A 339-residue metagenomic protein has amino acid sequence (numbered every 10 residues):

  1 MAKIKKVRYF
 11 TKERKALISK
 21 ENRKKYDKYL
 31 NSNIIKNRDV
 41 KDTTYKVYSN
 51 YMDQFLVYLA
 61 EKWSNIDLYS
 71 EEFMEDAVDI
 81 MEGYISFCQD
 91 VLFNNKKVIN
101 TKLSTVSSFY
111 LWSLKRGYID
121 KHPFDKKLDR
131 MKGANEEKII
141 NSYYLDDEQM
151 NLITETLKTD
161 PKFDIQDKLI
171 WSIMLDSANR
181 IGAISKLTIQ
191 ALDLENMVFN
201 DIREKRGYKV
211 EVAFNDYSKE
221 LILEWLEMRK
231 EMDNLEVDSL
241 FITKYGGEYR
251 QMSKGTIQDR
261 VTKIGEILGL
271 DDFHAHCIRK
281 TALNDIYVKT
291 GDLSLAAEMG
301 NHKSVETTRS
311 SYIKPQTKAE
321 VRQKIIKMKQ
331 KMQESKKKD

Functional and structural regions predicted by a protein language model:
M1-T11, I326-D339: C-terminal secondary-structure termini that scaffold catalytic or DNA-interacting sites
D27-I140: N-terminal core-binding DNA-recognition domain of tyrosine recombinases/integrases
V91, N135-F163: Long, amphipathic, Lys/Arg-enriched alpha-helical "connector/arm" segment
N151-I181: Basic, Lys/Arg- and aromatic-enriched nucleic-acid-binding interface segment
S172, R279-H302: C-terminal catalytic core of tyrosine-transesterase DNA break-rejoin enzymes
L192-L194, D271-D272, G291-S311, E334-D339: Short, polar N-cap/turn motifs at the start of nucleic acid-interacting alpha helices
R203, G300-I326: Catalytic-site neighborhood detector that most strongly recognizes the C-terminal catalytic loop/helix of tyrosine
E204-E224, V237-R260: C-terminal catalytic core of Y-nucleophile DNA break-rejoin enzymes
